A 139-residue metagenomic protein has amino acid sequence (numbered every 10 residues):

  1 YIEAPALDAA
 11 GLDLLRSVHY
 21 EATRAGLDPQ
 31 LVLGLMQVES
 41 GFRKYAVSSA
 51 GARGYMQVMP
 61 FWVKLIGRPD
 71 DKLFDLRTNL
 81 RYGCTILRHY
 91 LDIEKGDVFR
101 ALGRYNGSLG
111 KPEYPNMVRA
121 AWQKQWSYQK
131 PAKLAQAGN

Functional and structural regions predicted by a protein language model:
Y1-N139: Catalytic glycan-binding domains that act on GlcNAc-containing polysaccharides
